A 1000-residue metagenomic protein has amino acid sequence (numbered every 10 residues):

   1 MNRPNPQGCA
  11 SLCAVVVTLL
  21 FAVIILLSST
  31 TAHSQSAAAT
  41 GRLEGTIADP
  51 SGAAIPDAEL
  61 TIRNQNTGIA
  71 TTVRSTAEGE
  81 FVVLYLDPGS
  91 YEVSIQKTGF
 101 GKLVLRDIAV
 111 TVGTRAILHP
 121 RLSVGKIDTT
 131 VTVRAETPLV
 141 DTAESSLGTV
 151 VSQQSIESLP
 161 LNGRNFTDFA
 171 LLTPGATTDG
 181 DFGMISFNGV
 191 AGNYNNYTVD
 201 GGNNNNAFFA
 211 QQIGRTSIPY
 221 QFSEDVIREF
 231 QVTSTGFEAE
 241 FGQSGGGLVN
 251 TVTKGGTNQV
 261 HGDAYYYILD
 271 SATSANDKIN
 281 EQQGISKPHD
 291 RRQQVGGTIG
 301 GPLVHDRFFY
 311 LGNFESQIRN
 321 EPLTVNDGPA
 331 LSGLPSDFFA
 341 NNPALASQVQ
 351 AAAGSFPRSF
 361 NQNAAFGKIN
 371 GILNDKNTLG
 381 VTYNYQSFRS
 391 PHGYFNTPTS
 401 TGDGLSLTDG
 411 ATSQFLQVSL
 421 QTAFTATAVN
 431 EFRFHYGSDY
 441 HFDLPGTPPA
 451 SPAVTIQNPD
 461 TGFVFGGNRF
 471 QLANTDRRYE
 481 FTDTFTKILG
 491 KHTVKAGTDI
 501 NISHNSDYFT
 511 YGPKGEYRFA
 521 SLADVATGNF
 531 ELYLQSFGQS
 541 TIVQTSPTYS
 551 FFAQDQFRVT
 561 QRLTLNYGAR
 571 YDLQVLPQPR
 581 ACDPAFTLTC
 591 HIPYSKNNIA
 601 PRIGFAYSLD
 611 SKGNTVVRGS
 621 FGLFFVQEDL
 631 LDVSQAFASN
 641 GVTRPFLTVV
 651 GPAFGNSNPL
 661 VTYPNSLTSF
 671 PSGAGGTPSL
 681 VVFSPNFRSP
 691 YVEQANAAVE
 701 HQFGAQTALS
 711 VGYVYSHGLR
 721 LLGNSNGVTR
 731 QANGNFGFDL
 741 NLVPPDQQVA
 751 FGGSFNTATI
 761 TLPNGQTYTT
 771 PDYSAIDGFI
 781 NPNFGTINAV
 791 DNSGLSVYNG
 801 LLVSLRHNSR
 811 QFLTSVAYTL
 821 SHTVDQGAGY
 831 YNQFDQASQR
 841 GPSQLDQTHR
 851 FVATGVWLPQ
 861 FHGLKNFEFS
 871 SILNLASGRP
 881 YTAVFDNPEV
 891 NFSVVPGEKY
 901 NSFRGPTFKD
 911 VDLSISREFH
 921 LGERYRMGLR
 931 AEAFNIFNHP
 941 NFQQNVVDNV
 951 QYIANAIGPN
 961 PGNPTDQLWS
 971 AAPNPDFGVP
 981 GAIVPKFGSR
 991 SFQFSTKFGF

Functional and structural regions predicted by a protein language model:
N2-R3, L12-S152, D225: Periplasm-facing N-terminal accessory domains of Gram-negative outer-membrane beta-barrel systems
F100-G255, D270-S274, N280-G284, R292-T298 (+4 more regions): Periplasmic N-terminal accessory/gating domains of Gram-negative outer-membrane beta-barrel systems
G245-G247, Q293-G297, N363-G367, T412-V418 (+13 more regions): Hydrophobic, lipid-facing positions within transmembrane beta-strands of outer-membrane proteins
H261, P288-R389, T408-Y436, P601: Transmembrane beta-barrel wall of Gram-negative outer-membrane proteins
N361, G371-F551, P584, N735: Replace "related TpsB outer-membrane translocases also match" with "some related outer-membrane beta-barrels such as
Q574, G712-H862, I872-A876: Gram-negative outer-membrane beta-barrel transporters
P579-A600, G604-V790, V890-S893, K899 (+1 more regions): Solvent-exposed loop/turn elements at secondary-structure boundaries
Q706, H862-V894, F903-D910, S916-F1000: C-terminal beta-signal and adjacent terminal beta-strands/loops of Gram-negative outer-membrane beta-barrel proteins
